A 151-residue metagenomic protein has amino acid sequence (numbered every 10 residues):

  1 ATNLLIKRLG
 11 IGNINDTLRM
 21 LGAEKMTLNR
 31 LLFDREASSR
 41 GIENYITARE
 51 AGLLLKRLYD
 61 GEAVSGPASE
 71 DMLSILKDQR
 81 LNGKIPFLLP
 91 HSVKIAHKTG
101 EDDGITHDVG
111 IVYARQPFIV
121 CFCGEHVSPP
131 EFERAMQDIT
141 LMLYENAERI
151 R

Functional and structural regions predicted by a protein language model:
T2-N3, E36, K94, G124: Residue-level detector of alpha-helix boundaries and kinks
N3-D60: Mid-domain, small-residue-enriched loop/turn segments at the edges of structured enzyme/sensor domains
R8-G10, L18, L53-G83, L89-K94 (+1 more regions): Structured C-terminal helix/loop/strand segments within mature extracytoplasmic catalytic/sensor domains
